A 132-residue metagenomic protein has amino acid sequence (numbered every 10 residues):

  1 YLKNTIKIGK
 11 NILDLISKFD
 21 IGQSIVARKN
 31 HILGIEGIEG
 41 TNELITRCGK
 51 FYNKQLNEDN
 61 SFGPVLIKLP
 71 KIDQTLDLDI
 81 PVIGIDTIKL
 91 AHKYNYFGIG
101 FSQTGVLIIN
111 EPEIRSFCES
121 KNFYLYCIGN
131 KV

Functional and structural regions predicted by a protein language model:
Y1-H92: Conserved mixed alpha/beta catalytic, RNA-binding, or beta-rich assembly cores of soluble enzyme, regulatory
K89-V132: C-terminal binding/interaction regions
